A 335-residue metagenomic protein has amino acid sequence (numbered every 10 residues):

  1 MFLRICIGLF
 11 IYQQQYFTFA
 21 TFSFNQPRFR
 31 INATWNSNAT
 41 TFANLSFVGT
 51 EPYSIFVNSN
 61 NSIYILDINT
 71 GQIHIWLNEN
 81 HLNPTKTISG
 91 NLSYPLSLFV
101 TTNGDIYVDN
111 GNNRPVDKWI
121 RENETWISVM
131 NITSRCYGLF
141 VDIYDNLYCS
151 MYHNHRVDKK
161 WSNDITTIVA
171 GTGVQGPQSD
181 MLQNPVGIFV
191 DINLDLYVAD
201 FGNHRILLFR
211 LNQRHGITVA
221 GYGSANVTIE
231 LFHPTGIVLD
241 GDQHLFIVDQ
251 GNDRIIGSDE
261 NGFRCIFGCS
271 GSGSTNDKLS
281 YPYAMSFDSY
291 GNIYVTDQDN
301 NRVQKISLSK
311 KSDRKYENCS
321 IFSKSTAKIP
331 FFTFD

Functional and structural regions predicted by a protein language model:
Q13-N38: Blade/loop signatures of beta-propeller domains
F22, F42-G71: Beta-strand-rich domains and repeat architectures in extracellular enzymes and scaffolds, especially beta-propellers
T40-S46, L82-S89, E124-M130, T167-Q178 (+2 more regions): A short beta-strand motif characteristic of beta-propeller blades
V48-N60, N91-I106, I132-L147, Q178-D195 (+2 more regions): Beta-rich, blade/repeat-based domains predominating in secreted/periplasmic proteins but also intracellular
N60, I68, G111, Y152 (+6 more regions): Short loop/turn segments immediately following the C-termini of beta-strands
Y64-D67, Y107-D109, Y148-S150, Y197-A199 (+4 more regions): Residue position within the beta-strands of beta-propeller blades
L77-H81, W119-E124, K160-D164, R210-R214 (+2 more regions): Short loop/turn segments that connect beta-strands within beta-propeller blades
S280-D335: Blade-level signature of beta-propeller repeat domains, shared across WD40, Kelch, NHL, RCC1 and BNR/Asp-box propellers
